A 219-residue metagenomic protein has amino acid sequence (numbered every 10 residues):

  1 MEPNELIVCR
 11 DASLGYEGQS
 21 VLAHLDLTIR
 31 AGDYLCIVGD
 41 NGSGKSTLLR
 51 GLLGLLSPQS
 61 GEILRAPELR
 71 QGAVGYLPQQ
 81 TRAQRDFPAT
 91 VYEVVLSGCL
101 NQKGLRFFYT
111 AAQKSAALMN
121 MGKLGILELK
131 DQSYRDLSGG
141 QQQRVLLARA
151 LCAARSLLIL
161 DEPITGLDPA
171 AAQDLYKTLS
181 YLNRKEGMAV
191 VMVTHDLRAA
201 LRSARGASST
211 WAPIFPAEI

Functional and structural regions predicted by a protein language model:
L53: Helix-to-loop junction immediately C-terminal to a conserved catalytic motif
A111-L129: Conserved ABC ATPase "signature" region
S133-L137, Q141: Conserved ABC ATPase signature
L158-D161: Catalytic Walker B motif of ABC-type/P-loop ATPase nucleotide-binding domains
P169-A171: Helix N-cap at the start of a conserved alpha-helix in ABC-type nucleotide-binding domains
T194-H195: H-loop/switch region of ABC-family ATPase nucleotide-binding domains
G206-I219: H-loop (His-switch) and adjacent beta-strand-loop-beta switch element of ABC-type ATPase nucleotide-binding domains
